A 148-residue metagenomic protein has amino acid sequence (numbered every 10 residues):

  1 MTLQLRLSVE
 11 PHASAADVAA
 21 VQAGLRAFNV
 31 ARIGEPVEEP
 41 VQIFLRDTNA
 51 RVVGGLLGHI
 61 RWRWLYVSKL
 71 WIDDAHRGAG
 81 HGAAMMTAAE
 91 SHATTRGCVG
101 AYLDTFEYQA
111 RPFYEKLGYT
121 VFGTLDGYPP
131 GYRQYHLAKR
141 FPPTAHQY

Functional and structural regions predicted by a protein language model:
M1-A13, P143-Y148: Conserved N-terminal entry element of GNAT/NAT acetyltransferase domains
V21, Y114, Y119: Conserved active-site tyrosine of GNAT-family acetyltransferases
P36, D47-T48, L56-L65, L70: A conserved beta-strand-loop-helix scaffold within acyl/acetyltransferase catalytic domains
P40-F44, G55, K69, Q134-H136: Short hydrophobic/aromatic beta-strand element in the GNAT-like acyltransferase core that lines or flanks the acyl-donor
I60-S68, R77, P129-Q134: A conserved beta-turn-beta hairpin within the catalytic core of GNAT-like acetyltransferases that forms part
H76, G80-A88: Conserved acetyl-CoA pyrophosphate-binding loop and the N-cap/start of the following alpha-helix in GNAT-like
A93-F106: Conserved GNAT acetyl-CoA-binding A-motif
Y102-D104, T120-A138: Conserved catalytic-core motifs of GNAT/GCN5-like acyltransferases
